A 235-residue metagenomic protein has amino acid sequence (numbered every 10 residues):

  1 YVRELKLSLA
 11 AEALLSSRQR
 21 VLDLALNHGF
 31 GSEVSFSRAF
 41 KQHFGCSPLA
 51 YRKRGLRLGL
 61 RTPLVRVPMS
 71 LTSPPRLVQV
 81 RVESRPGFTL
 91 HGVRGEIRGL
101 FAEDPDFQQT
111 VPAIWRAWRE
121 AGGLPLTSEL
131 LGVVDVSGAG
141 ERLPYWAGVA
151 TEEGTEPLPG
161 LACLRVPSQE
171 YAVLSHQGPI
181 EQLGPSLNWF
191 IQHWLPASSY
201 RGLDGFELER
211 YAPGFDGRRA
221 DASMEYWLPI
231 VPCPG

Functional and structural regions predicted by a protein language model:
Y1-E4, R20: Short, basic-rich loop-to-helix N-cap that marks the start of a DNA-contacting helix
S8, L15, R20-L22, L26 (+1 more regions): A solvent-exposed interaction/effector surface
